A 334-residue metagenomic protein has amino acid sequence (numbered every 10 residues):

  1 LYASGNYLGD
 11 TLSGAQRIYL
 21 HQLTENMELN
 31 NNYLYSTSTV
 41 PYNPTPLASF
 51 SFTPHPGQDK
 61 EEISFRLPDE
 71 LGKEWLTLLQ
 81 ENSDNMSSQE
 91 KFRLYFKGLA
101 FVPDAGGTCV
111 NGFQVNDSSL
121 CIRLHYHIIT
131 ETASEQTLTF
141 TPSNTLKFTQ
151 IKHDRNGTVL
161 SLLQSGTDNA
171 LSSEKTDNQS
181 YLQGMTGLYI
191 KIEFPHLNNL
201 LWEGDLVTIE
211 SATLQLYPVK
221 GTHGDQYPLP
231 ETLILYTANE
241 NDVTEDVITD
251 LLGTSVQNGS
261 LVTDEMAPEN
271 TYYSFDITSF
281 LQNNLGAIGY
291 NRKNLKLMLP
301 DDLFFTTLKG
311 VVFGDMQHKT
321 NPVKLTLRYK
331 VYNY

Functional and structural regions predicted by a protein language model:
L1-Y334: Secreted, disulfide-rich extracellular signaling modules
